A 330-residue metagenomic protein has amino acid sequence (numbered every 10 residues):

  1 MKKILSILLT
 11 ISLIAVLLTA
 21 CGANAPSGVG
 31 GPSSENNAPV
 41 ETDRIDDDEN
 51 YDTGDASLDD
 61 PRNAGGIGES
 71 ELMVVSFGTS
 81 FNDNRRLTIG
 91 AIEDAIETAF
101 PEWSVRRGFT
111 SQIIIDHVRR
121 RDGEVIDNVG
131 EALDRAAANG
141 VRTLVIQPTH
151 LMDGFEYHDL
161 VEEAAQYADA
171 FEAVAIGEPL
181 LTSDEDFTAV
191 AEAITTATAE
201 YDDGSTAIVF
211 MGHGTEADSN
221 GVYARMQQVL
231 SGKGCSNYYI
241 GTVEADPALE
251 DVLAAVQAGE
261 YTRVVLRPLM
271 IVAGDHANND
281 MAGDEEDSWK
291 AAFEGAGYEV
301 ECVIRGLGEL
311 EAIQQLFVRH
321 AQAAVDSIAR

Functional and structural regions predicted by a protein language model:
M1-I11: Positively charged n-region of N-terminal signal peptides that target proteins for export
S12-A15, E301: A generic, residue-level signal for flexible/boundary positions that often mark functional hotspots
V16-A20: C-terminal motif of bacterial Sec signal peptides marking the signal peptidase cleavage site
G22-R330: Active-site-proximal alpha-helix that buttresses catalytic centers in soluble enzyme cores
